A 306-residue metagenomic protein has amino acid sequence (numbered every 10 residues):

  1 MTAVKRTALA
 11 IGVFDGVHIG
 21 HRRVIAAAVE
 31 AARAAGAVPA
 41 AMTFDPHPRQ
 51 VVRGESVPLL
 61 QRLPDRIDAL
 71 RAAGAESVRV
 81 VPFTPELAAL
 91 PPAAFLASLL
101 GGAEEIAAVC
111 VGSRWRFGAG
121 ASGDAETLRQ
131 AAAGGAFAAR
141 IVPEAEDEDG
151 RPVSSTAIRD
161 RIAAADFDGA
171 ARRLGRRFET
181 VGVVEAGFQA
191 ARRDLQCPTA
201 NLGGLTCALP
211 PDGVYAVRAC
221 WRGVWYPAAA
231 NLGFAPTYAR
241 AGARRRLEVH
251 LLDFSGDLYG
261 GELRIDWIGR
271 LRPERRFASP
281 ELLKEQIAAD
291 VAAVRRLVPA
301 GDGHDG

Functional and structural regions predicted by a protein language model:
T2, P85-A89, A145-R151: A short acidic, often aromatic-flanked loop/helix-cap motif at beta-alpha or helix-coil junctions that lines enzyme
T2-R62: N-terminal catalytic cores of NTP/NDP-binding nucleotidyl/phosphoryl-transfer enzymes
H18, L70, V109, A170 (+2 more regions): Residue-level signal for inorganic ion chemistry
Q50-G135: N-terminal Rossmann-like or analogous alpha/beta NTP/dinucleotide-binding catalytic cores that position adenine
A132-G233: Glycine-rich, Lys/Arg-enriched anion-binding loops that position phosphate/diphosphate groups for phosphoryl
G187-G306: Phosphate/ribose-recognition catalytic cores of enzymes acting on nucleotide-derived substrates
